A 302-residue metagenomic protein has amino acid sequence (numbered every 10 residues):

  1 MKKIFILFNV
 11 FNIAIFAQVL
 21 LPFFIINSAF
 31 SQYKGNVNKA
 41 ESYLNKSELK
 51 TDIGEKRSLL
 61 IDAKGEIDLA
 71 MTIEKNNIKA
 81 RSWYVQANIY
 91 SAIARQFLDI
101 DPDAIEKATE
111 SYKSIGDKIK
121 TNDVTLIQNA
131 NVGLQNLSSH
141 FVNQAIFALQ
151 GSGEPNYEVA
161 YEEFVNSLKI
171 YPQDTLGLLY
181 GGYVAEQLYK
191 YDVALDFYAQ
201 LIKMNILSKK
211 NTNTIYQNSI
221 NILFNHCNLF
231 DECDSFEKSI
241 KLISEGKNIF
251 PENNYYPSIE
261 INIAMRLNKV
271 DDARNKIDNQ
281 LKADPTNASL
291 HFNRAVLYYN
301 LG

Functional and structural regions predicted by a protein language model:
M1-V37: Bacterial Sec-dependent N-terminal signal peptides
Q32-L49, N76-Q96, N122-S152, L176 (+4 more regions): Amphipathic alpha-helical repeat scaffolds of TPR domains
I53, L60, I105, E154-Y157 (+3 more regions): TPR-repeat structural position
R57, I93, L98, P102 (+6 more regions): Structural motif corresponding to the intra-repeat A-B loop/turn of tetratricopeptide repeats
A70, I115, S167, L201 (+2 more regions): Canonical positions in the second alpha-helix
I73, K118, I170, M204-S208 (+2 more regions): Structural marker of alpha-solenoid helical repeat scaffolds
